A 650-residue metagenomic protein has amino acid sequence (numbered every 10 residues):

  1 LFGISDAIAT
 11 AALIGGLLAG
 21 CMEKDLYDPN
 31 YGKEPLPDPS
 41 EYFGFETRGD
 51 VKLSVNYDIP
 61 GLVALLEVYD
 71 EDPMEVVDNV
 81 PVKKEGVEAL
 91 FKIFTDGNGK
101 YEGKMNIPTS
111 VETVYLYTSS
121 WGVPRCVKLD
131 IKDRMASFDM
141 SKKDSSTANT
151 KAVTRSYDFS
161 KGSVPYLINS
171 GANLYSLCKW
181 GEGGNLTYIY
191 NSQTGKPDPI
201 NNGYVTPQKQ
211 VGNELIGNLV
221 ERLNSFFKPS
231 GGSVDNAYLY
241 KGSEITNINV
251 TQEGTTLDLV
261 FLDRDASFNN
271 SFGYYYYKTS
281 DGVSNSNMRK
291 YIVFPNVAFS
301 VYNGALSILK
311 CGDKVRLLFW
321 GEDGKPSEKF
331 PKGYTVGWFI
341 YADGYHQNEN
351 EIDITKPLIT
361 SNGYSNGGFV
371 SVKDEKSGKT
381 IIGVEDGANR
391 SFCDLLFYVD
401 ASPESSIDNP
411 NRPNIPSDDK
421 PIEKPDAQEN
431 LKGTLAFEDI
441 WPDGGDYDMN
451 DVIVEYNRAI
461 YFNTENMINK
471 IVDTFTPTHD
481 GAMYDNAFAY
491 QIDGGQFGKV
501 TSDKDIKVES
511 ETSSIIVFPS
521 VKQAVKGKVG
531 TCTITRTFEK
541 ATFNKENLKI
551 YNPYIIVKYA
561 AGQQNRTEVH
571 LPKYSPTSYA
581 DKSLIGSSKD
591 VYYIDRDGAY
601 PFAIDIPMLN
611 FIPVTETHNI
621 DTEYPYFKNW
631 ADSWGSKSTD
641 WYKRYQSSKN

Functional and structural regions predicted by a protein language model:
L1-A9: Bacterial N-terminal signal peptides that target proteins for export
L18-G20: C-terminal motif of bacterial Sec signal peptides marking the signal peptidase cleavage site
M22-N650: Extracellular distal adhesion/interaction modules in secreted or cell-surface proteins
